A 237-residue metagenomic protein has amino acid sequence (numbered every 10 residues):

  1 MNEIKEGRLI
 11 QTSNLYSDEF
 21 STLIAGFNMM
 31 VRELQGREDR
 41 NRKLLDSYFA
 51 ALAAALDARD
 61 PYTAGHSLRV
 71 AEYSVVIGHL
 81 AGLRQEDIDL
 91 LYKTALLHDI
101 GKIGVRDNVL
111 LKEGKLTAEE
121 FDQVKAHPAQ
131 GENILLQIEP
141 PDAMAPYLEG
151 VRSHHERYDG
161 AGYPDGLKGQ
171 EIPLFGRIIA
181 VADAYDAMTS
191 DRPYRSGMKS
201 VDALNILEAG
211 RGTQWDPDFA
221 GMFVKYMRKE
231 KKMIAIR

Functional and structural regions predicted by a protein language model:
M1-G7, M30, L34-R37, A55 (+2 more regions): Signal-transduction coiled-coil helices of two-component systems
M1-M30: HAMP signal relay modules and closely related sensory coiled-coil linkers that couple transmembrane inputs to cytosolic
S17-F20, M30-D46, G82: HAMP exit helix and analogous amphipathic coiled-coil linker helices
D39, D46, A50-A53, D57-R237: Metal-dependent catalytic cores of enzymes that make or break cyclic nucleotides and related phosphoester linkages
